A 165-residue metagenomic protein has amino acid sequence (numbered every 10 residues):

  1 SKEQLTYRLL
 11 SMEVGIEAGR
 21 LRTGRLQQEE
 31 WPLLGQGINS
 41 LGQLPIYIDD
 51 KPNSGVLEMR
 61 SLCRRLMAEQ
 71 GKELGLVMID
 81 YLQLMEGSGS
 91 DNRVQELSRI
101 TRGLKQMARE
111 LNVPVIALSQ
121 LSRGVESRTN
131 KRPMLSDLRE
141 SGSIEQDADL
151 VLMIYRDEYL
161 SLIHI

Functional and structural regions predicted by a protein language model:
S1-E73, G87: Cytosolic-facing regulatory segments adjacent to core modules
S1-Q4, S11, P52-G55, L82-M85 (+3 more regions): Conserved nucleotide-binding/hydrolysis micro-motifs of P-loop NTPases
R8-G15, Q83-K105, R128: Conserved P-loop NTPase nucleotide-binding/switch module
P45, E73-G75, L111-V115: Loop/turn-to-beta-strand initiation segments
E96-V115, L138-L150: Substrate-engagement module of ASCE P-loop NTPases
V125-E145: Short, electropositive alpha-helical surface patch
I163-I165: Conserved small/polar residues in nucleotide/adenosyl-binding loops
